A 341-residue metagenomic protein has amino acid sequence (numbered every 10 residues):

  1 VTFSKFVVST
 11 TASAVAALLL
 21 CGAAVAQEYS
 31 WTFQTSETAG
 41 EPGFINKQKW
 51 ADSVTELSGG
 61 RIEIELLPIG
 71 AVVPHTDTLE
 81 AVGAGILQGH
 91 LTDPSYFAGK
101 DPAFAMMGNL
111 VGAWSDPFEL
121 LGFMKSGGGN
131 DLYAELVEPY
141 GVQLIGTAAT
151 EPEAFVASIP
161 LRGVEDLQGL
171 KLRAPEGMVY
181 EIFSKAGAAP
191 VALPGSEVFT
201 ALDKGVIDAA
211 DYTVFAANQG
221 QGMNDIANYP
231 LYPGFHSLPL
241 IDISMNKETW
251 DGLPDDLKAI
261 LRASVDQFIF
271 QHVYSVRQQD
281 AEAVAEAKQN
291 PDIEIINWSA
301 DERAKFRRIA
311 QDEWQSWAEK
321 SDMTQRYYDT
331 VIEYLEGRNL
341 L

Functional and structural regions predicted by a protein language model:
V1-A14: Bacterial N-terminal signal peptides that target proteins for export
V15, Q27-L120, G128-L341: N-terminal secretory/targeting leader peptides
L20-A26: Sec/Tat signal peptide C-region and signal peptidase I cleavage site
